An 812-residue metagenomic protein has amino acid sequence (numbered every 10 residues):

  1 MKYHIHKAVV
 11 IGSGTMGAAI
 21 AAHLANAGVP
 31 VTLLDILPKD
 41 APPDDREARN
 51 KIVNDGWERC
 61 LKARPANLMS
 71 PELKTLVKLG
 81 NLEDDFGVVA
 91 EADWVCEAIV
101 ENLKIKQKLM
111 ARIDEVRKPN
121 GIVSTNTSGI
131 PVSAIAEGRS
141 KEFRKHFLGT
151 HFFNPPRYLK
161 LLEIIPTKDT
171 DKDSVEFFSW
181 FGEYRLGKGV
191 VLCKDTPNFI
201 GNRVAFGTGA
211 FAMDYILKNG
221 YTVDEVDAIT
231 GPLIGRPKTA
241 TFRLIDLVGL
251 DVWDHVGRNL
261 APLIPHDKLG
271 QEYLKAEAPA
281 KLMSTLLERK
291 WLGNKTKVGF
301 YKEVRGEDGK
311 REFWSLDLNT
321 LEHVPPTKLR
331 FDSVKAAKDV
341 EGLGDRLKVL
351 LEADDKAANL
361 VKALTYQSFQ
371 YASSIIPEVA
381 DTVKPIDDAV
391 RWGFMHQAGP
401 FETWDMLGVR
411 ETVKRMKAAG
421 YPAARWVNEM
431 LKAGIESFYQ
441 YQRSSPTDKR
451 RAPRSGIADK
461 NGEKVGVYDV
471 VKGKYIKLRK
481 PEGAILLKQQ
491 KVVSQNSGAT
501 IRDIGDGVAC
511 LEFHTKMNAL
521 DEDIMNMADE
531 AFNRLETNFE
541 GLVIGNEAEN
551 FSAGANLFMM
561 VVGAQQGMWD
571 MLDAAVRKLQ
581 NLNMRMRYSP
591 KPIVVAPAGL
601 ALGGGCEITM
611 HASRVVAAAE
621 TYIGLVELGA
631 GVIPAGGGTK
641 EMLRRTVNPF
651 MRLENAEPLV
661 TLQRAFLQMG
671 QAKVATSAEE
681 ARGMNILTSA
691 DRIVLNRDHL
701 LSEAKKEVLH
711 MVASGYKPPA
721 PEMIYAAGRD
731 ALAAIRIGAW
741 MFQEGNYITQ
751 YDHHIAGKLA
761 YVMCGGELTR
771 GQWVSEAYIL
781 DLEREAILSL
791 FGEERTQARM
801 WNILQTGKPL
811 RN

Functional and structural regions predicted by a protein language model:
M1-L542, N546-E549, L557-K591, A598-L602 (+4 more regions): N-terminal glycine-rich phosphate-binding loop for ADP-containing cofactors
C606: Short glycine/serine-rich donor-binding loops of glycosyltransferases
